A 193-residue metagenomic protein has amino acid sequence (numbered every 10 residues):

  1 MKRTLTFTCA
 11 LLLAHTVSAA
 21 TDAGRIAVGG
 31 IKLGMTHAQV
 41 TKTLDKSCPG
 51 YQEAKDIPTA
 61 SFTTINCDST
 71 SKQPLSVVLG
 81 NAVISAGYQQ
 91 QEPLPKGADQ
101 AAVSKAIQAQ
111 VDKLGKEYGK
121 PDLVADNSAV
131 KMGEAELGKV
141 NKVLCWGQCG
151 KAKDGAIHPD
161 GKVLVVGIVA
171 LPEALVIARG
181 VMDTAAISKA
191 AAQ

Functional and structural regions predicted by a protein language model:
M1-K2, A20: The identity of the second residue at the extreme N-terminus of proteins
K2-A10: Sec-dependent signal peptide recognition, specifically the positively charged N-region followed immediately by
A14-S18: N-terminal signal peptide c-region/cleavage motif recognized by signal peptidases
A20-P58, I65, Q89-Q193: Non-cytosolic coordination micro-motifs
A60-A82: Compositionally biased P/S/T/G-rich terminal and signal peptide-adjacent segments that lie outside catalytic cores
